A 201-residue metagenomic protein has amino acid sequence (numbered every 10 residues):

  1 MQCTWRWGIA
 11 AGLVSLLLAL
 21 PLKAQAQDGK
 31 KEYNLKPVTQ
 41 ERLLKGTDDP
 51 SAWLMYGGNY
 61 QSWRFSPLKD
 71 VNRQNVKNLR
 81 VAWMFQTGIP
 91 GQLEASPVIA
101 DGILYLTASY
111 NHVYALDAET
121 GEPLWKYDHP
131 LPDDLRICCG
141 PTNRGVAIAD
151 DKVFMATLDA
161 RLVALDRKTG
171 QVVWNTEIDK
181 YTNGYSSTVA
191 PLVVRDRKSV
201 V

Functional and structural regions predicted by a protein language model:
G8-A19: Bacterial N-terminal signal peptides
D28-T87, E122-L135, Q171-K180: Aromatic (tryptophan-biased) beta-strands that constitute blades/sheets of beta-rich domains
M55, L106-T107, M155-A156: Conserved beta-strand element within WD40/beta-propeller blades
F85-S96, K126-D150, N175-A190: Extracytoplasmic beta-rich repeat domains
K198-V201: Conserved small/polar residues in nucleotide/adenosyl-binding loops
